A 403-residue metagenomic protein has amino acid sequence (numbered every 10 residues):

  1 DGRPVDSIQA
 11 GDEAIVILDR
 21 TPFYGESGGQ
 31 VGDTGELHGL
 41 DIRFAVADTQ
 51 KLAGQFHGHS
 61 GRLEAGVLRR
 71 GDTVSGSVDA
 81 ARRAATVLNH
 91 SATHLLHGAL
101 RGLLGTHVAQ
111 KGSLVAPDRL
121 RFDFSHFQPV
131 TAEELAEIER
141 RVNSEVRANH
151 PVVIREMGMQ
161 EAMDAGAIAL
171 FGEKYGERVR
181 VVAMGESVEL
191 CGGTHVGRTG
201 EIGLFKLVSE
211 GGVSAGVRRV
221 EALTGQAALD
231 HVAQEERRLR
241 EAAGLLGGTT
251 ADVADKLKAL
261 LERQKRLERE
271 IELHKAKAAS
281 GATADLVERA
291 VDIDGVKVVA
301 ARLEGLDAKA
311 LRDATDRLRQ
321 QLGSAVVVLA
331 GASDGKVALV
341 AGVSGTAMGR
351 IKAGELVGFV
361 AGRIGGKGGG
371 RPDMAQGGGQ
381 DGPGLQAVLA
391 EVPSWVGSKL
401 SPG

Functional and structural regions predicted by a protein language model:
D1-G403: A glycine- and charged-residue-rich anion-binding loop/surface
